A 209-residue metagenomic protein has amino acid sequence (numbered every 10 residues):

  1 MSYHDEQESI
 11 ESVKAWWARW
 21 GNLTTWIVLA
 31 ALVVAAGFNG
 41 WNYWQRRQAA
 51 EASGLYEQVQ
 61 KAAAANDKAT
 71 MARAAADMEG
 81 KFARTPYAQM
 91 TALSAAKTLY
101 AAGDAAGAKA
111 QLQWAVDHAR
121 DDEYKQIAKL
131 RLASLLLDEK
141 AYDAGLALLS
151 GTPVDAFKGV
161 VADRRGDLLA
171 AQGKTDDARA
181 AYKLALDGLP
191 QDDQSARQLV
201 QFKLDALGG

Functional and structural regions predicted by a protein language model:
M1-A30: N-terminal positive-inside, membrane-proximal cytosolic segments immediately preceding the first
V28-V34, A62-R73, A102-K109, S134-D143: Helix-turn-helix repeat elements of alpha-solenoid scaffolds
A35-E57: Transmembrane signal-anchor/signal-peptide helices with a preference for the extracytoplasmic
G40-W44, G80-F82, D117-A119, P190: Flexible helix-coil transition and linker loops at the boundaries of alpha-helical arrays
G54-M90: Short extracytoplasmic
Y87, K97-G209: Soluble extracytoplasmic domains of inner/organellar membrane proteins
L93-S94: Early exported N-terminus immediately downstream of N-terminal targeting peptides
